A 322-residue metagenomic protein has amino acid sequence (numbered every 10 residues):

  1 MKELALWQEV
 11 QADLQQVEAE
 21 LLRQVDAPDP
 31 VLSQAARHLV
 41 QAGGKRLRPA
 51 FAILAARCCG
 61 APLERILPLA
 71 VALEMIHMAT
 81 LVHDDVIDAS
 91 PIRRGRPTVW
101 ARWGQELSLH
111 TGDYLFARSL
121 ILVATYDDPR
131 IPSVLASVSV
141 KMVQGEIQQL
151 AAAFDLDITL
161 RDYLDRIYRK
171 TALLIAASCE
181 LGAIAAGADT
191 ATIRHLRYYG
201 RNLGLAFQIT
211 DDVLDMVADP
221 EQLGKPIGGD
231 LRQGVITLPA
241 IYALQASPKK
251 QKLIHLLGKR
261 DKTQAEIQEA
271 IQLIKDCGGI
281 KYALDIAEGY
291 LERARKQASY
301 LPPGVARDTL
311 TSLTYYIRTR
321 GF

Functional and structural regions predicted by a protein language model:
M1-F322: All-alpha prenyltransferase/terpene-synthase fold signal
